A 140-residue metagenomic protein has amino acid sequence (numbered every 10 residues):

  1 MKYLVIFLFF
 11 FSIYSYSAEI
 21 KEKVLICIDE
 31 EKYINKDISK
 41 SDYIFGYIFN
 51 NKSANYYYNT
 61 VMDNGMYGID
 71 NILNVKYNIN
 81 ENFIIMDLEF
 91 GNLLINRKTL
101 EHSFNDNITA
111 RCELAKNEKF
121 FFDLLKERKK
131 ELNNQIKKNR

Functional and structural regions predicted by a protein language model:
Y3-Y14: Sec-dependent N-terminal signal peptides
Y16-E19: Boundary of Sec targeting at the N-terminus
K21-N55, L93-I95: Short, solvent-exposed loop/hinge segments that bridge or flank secondary-structure elements
I26, V61-D70, T109-A115, F122: Compositionally biased alpha-helical segments
K40-I72, F104: N-terminal glycine/threonine-rich, aromatic-flanked beta-hairpin/loop signature
Y58-I95: Contiguous, well-ordered beta-strand patches that form the walls/edges of small beta-barrel/beta-sandwich domains
F83-N139: Beta-sheet ligand-binding and adhesion/scaffold domains
